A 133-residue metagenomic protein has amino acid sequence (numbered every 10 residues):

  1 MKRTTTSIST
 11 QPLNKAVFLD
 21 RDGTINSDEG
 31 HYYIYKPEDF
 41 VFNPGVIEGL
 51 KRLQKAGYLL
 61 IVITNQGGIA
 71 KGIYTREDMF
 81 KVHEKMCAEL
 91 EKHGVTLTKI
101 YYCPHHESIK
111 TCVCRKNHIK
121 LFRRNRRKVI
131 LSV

Functional and structural regions predicted by a protein language model:
K2-Y58: Active-site neighborhood of HAD-like aspartate-dependent phosphohydrolases
L13, T96, S132-V133: Short loop/turn motifs at secondary-structure junctions
G30-Y33, H105, K110-C114: Short, flexible, glycine-rich and Lys/Arg-enriched loop motifs at helix boundaries that contact anionic partners
P37-V41, Y74-K81, K116-N117: Alpha-helix N-cap and loop-to-helix initiation/capping positions
V46, L50-H83, T96-I109: Substrate-recognition element of Asp-dependent hydrolases with the DxDx(T/V) motif
M79-A88, K120: Glycine-rich phosphate-binding loop and adjoining helix at the ATP-binding site of ATP-dependent phosphoryl-transfer
M86-E91, R126: Conserved hydrophobic residues forming the short capping helix/wall of the S-adenosyl-L-methionine
C114-V133: Conserved Lys-Pro-Asp/Glu-containing loop-to-beta segment of HAD-superfamily phosphomonoesterases, centered on
